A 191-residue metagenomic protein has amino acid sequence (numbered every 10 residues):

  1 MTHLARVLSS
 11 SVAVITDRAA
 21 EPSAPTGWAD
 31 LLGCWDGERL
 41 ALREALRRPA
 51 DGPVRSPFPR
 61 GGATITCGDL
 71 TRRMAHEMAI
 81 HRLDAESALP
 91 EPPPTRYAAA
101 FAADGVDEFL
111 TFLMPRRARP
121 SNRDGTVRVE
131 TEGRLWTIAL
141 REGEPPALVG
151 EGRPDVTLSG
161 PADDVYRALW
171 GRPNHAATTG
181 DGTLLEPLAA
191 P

Functional and structural regions predicted by a protein language model:
M1-G33, E38, L42: Active-site-proximal cofactor/substrate-binding loop regions of enzyme domains
M1-R18, R60-R117, V165: Short, contiguous alpha-helical
V7-S11, E38-A41, A45-R48, G52 (+2 more regions): Amphipathic, well-ordered alpha-helical segments in soluble domains
D17, E21, R55-G62, A147-L148: Conserved catalytic-core motifs characterized by acidic clusters
R43-T71: Acidic interhelical loop/turn segments
R47, E151-P191: C-terminal interaction segments
D104-I138: A glycine-rich beta-turn/hairpin centered on an aromatic-Pro dipeptide
V129-T157, P161-A162: Acidic/His-leaning functional-site neighborhoods
